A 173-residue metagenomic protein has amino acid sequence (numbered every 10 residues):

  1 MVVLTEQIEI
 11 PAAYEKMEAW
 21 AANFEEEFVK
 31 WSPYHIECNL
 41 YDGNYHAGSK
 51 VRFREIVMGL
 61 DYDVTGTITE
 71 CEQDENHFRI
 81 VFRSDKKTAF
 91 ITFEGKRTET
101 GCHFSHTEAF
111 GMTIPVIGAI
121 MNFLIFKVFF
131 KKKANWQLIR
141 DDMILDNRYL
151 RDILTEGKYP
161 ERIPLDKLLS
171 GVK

Functional and structural regions predicted by a protein language model:
M1-D42, H46, L169-K173: Hydrophobic ligand-binding cavity/cleft-lining segments
V3, R97, G157-P164: Extended beta-strand/beta-hairpin segments
T5-Q7, D63-T65, F90-T92, T107: Well-ordered beta-strand positions in beta-sheet-rich domains
F28, E55, H106-E108, D146: Polar/charged side chains located within well-ordered beta-strands of beta-rich proteins
N39-F90, T100, D141-K158, L168-K173: Glycine-rich portal/gate segments that line the openings of hydrophobic small-molecule binding cavities
R83-D141, L150: Beta-strand/loop substructures that line and gate deep hydrophobic ligand-binding cavities in soluble
